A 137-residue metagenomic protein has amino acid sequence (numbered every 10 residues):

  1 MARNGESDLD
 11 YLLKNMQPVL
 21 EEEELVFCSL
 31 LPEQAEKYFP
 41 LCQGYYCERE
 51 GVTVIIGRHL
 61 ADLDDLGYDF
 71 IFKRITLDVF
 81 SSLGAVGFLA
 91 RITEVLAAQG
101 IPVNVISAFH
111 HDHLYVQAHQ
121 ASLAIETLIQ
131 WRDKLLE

Functional and structural regions predicted by a protein language model:
M1-E94, L135: Regulatory modules associated with amino-acid/nitrogen control
S29-L31, S107, A118: Short, structured patches in soluble enzyme cores that scaffold and shape functional sites
L41, G100-V105: A short linear hydrophobic-aromatic micro-motif
G57-A61, Q117-L123: Helix N-cap motif at beta-to-alpha junctions
I92-I101, T127-W131: Generic non-transmembrane alpha-helical segments
F109-H111, Q120-A121: Structural preference for solvent-exposed beta-strand-turn elements and adjacent flexible terminal/loop segments within
L114: Phosphate/ribose-phosphate-bearing ligand recognition and processing surfaces, centered on ADP-ribose/NAD(+/P+) systems
L123-E137: Histidine- and aromatic-rich ligand-binding microenvironments
